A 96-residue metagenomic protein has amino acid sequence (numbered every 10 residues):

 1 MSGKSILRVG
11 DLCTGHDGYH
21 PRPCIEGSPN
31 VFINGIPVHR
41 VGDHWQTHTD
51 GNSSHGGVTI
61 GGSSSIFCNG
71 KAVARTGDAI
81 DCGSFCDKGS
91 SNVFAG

Functional and structural regions predicted by a protein language model:
M1-G96: Intrinsically disordered, low-complexity proline/glycine-rich segments
